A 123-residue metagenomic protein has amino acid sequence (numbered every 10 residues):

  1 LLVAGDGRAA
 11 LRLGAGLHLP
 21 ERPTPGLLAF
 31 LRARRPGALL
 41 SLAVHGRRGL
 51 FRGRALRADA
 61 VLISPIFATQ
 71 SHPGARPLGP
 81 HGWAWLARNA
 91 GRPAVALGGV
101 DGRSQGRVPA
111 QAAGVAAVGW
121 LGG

Functional and structural regions predicted by a protein language model:
L1-G53, L62-S64, A96: Catalytic beta/alpha-barrel core
G7, E21-L31, A60-G74, G99-G123: Glycine-rich phosphate-binding active-site loops on the catalytic face of alpha/beta enzymes
R8-L11, R47-F51, A55, P80 (+3 more regions): Amphipathic, non-transmembrane alpha-helical secondary structure
R12-L13, L56, N89, A110-A113: Structural motif
R34-P36, A68-T69, N89-A90: A short, structure-level motif marking secondary-structure boundaries and short turns
A43, R76-G79: Short, conserved glycine- and acidic-residue-centered signature motifs in active-site or ligand-binding loops
G79-G82, A87, G91-S104, V108 (+1 more regions): Glycine-rich adenosine-cofactor-binding loop
